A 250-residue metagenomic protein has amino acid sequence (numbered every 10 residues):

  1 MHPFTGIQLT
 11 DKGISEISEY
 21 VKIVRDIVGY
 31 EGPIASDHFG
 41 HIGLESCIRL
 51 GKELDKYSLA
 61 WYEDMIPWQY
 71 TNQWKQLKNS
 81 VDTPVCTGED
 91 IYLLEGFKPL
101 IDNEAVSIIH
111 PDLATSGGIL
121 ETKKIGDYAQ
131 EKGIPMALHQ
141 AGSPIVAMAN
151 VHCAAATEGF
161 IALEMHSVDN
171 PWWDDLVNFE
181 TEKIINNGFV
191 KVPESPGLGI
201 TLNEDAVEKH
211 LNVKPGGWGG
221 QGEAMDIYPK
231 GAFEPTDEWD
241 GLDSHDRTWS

Functional and structural regions predicted by a protein language model:
M1-K75, S80: Metal-dependent enolase-superfamily TIM-barrel catalytic cores that perform enediolate-based chemistry
Y20, L54-D55, P67, M165-H166 (+3 more regions): Intrinsically disordered, low-complexity regions enriched in Ser/Pro/Gly/Gln/His and often acidic
R25-V28, S58, A154-E158, L211-P215: Structural signal for hydrophobic packing residues in well-ordered secondary-structure cores of soluble enzyme domains
K52, S58, P67-G197, T201: Shared catalytic-loop signature of beta/alpha-barrel
L198-S250: Extended hydrophobic packing segments that form well-structured cores
